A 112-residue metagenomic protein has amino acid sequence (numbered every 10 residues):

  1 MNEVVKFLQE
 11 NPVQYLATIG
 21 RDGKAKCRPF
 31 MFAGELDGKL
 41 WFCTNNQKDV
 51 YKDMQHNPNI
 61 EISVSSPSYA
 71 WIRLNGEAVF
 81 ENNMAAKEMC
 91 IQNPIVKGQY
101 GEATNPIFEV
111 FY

Functional and structural regions predicted by a protein language model:
M1-N2, T44-Q47, P94-V96: Charged, amphipathic alpha-helical segments
K6-R21, I60-V64: A short, Trp-centered hydrophobic/proline-enriched beta-strand micro-motif
N11, N57, N93: Acidic-histidine catalytic/liganding microenvironments
I19-R21, N45-Q47, S65-P67, N75-V79: Histidine- and/or cysteine-centered catalytic micro-motif in compact active-site loops
M31-F32, V110: Short, surface-exposed charged micro-motifs
A33-Y69: A short mixed-secondary-structure module that forms the rim of ligand-binding clefts
R73-Y112: Charged, gly/pro-rich active-site loop segments
